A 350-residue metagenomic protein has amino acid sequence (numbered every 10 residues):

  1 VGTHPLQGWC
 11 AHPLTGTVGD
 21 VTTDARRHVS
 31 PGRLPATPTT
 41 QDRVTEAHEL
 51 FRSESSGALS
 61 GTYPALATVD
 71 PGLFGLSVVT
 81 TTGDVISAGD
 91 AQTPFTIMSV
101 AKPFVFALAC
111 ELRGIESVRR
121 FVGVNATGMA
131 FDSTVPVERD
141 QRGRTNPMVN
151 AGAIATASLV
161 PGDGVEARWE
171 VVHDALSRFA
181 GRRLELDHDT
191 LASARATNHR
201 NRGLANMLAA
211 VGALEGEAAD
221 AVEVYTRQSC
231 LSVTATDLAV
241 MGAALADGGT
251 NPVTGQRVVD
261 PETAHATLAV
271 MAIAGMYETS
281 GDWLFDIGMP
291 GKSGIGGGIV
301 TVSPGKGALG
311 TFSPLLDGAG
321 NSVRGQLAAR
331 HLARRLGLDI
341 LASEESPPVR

Functional and structural regions predicted by a protein language model:
T22, H28, E166, R195-N198 (+2 more regions): Penicillin-binding protein/beta-lactamase superfamily catalytic region
D24-S56, A109-Y225: Active-site-adjacent helix/loop patches that line small-molecule binding or acyl-intermediate pockets
A25-R27, G248-R350: Structured C-terminal helix/loop/strand segments within mature extracytoplasmic catalytic/sensor domains
R52-A88, V300-T301: A short, well-structured edge-of-sheet supersecondary motif
L66-V69, R144-N146, A196, G288-K292 (+1 more regions): Short Gly/Pro-enriched turn/cap motifs at secondary-structure boundaries
G83, T96-R119, M241, L309: Active-site SXXK
